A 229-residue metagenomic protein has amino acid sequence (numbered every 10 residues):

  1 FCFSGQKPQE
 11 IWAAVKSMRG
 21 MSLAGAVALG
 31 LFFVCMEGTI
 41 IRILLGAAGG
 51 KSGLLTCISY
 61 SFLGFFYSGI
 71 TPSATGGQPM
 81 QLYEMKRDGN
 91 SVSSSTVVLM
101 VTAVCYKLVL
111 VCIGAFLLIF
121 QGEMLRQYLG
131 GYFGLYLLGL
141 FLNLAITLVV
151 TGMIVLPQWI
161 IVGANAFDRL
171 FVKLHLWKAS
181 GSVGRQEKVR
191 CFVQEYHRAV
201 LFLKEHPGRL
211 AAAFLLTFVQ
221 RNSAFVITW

Functional and structural regions predicted by a protein language model:
F1-A13, G64-W177: Transmembrane helix-loop-helix hairpins in multi-pass inner-membrane proteins
Q9-S17, M85, F192-K204: A short amphipathic helical element positioned immediately N-terminal to and/or at the very start of a transmembrane
S17-A26, L201-L216: Membrane-interface helix starts
A26-F33, G64-T71, Y106, L216-Q220: Alpha-helical transmembrane segments of multi-pass integral membrane proteins
F32-T39, L44-G46, S68-P79: Short helix-coil transition sites and intra-membrane helix breaks within transmembrane domains of multi-pass
G38-F62: Membrane-embedded helical hairpins/re-entrant loop segments and their flanking transmembrane helices within multi-pass
K107-V111, F192, T217-T228: Core segments of transmembrane alpha-helices that mediate helix-helix packing or line hydrophobic substrate/ligand
L176-Y196: Short, membrane-interfacial amphipathic segments enriched in basic
